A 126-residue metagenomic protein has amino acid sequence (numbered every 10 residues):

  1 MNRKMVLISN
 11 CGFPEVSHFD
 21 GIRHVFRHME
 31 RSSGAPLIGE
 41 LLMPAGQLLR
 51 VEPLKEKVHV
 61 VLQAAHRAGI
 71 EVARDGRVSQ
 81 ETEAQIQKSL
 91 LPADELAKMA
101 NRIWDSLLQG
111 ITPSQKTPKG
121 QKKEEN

Functional and structural regions predicted by a protein language model:
M1-S33: Helix-loop-strand module that forms the ligand-binding subsite of alpha/beta enzymes
M29-S33, I38-N126: C-terminal and late-domain segments of enzyme folds
